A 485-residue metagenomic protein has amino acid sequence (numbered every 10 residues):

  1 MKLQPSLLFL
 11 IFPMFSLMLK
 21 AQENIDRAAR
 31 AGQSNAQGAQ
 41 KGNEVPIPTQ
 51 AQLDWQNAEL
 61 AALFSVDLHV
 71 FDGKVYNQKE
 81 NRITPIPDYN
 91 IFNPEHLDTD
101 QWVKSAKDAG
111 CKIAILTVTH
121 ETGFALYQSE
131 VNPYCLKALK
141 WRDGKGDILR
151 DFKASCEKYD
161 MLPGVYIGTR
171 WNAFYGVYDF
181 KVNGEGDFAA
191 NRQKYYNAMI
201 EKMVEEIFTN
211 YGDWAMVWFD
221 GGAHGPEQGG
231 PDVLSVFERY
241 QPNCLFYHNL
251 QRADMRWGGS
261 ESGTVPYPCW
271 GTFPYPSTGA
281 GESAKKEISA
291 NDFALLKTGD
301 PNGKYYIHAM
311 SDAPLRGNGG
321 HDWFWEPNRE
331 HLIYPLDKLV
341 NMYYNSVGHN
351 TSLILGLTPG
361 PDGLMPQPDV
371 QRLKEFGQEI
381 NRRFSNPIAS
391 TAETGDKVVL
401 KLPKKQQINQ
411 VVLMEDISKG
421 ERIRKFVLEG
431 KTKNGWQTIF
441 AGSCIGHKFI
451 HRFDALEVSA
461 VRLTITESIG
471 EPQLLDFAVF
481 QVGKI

Functional and structural regions predicted by a protein language model:
M1-R27: Bacterial Sec-dependent N-terminal signal peptides
E23-F453, T464-G483: Mature catalytic domains of secreted/periplasmic carbohydrate-active enzymes
V458-R462: Short, conserved beta-strand segments of beta-strand-rich sandwich/propeller modules, principally
